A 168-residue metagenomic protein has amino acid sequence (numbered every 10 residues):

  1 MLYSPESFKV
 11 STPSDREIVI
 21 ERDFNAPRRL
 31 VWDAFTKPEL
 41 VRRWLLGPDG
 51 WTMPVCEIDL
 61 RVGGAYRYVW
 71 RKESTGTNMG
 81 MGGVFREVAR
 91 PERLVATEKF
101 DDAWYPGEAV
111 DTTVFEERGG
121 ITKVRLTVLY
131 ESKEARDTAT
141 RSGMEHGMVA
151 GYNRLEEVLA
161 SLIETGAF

Functional and structural regions predicted by a protein language model:
M1-W51: Hydrophobic ligand-binding cavity/cleft-lining segments
M1-Y3, E131-F168: A conserved amphipathic terminal alpha-helix motif
F8, V19, E39-N78, G166-F168: Short beta-edge strand/loop motif at the mouth of beta-sheet-based domains
D15-E21, M53, A65, G80 (+3 more regions): Intrinsic-disorder/low-complexity, polar/charged segments enriched in Ser/Thr/Lys/Arg/Asp/Glu/Gln
E17, V95-V149: Beta-strand/loop substructures that line and gate deep hydrophobic ligand-binding cavities in soluble
R22, V55-I58, M81-E87, E98 (+1 more regions): Hydrophobic/aromatic beta-strand elements that line small-molecule binding cavities or substrate pockets in beta-rich
R28, D59-R61, R86-R93, V114-K123: A short, structured loop/turn motif at beta-sheet edges
V31, V41, Y66, F85 (+4 more regions): Hydrophobic pocket/interface hotspot
